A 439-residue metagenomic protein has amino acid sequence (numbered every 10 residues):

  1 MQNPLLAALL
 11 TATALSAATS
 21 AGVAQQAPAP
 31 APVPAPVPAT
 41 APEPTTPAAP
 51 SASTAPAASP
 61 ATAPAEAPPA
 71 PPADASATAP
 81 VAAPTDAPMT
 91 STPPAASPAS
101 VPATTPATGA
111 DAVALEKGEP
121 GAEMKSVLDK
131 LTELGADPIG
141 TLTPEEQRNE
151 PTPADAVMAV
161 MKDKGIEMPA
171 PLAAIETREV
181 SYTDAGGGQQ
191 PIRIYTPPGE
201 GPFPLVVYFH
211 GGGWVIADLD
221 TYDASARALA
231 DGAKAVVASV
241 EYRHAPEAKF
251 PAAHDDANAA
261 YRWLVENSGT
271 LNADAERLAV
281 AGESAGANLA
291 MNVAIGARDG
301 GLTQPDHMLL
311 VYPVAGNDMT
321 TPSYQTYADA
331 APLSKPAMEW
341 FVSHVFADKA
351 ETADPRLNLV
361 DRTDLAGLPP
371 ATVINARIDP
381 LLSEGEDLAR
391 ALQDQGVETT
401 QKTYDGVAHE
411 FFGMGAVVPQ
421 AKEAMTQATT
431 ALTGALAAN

Functional and structural regions predicted by a protein language model:
M1-Q25: Gram-negative bacterial Sec-dependent N-terminal signal peptides
A24-S97: N-terminal propeptides/low-complexity segments immediately following signal peptides in secreted or periplasmic proteins
A65-A77, V81-M89, P93-V157, M161-N439: Alpha/beta-hydrolase superfamily serine-hydrolase fold, recognizing
